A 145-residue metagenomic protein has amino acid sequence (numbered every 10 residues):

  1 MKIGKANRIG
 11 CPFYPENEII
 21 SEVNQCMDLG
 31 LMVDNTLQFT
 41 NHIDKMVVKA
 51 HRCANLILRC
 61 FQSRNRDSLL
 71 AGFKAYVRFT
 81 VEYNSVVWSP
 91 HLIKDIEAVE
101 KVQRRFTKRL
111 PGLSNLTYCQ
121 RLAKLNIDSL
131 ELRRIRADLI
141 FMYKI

Functional and structural regions predicted by a protein language model:
M1, D95-I145: Short, charged alpha-helical motifs in flexible N/C-terminal segments and linkers
M1-Q25: Short, conserved micro-motifs composed of acidic
A6, L56, S63, Y83 (+2 more regions): Short amphipathic alpha-helical interaction elements and helix-loop-helix interfaces that mediate dimerization
G10, D28, I140: Active-site lining segments that contact anionic ligands and/or coordinate catalytic metals
N17-V87: Basic, alpha-helical interaction scaffolds
L70-A71, V87-S89, L116-A123: Short coil/turn segments at secondary-structure boundaries
Y76-H91, R136, I140-I145: Extended, well-ordered alpha-helical segments in internal regulatory regions
